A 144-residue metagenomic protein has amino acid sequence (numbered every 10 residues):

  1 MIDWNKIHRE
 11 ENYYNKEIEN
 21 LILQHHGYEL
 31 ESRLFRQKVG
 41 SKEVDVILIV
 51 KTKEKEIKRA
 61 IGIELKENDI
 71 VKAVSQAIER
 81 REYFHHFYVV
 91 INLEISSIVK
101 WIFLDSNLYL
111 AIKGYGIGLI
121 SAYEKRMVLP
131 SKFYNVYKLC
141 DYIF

Functional and structural regions predicted by a protein language model:
M1, N20, T52, Y109-F144: Non-catalytic C-terminal interaction segments of nucleic acid-processing enzymes
M1-E43, I49-K55: Acidic-basic catalytic patches of nuclease active cores, encompassing PD-(D/E)XK and other metal-cofactor nuclease
L34-V39, I61-V71: Phosphate-binding glycine-rich loops and adjacent basic patches that engage nucleotide phosphates, nucleic-acid
S41-E43, E56-A60, E82-F84, G114: Short connector loops at helix/strand junctions that flank enzyme active sites, especially segments positioning acidic
V44-I49, F84, S131-K132: Residue-level detection of beta-strand scaffold positions
V46-V50, K58-E67: Conserved catalytic cores of phosphodiester-cleaving nucleases, focusing on short active-site segments
K66-I120: Catalytic cores of nucleic-acid endonucleases
